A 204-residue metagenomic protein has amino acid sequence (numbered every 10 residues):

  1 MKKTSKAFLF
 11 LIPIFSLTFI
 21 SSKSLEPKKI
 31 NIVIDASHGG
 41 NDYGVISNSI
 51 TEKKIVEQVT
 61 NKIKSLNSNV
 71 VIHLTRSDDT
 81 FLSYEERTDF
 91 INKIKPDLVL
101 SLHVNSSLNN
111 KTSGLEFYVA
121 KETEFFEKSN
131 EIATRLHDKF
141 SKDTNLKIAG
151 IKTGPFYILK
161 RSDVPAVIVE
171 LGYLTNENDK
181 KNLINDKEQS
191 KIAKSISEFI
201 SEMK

Functional and structural regions predicted by a protein language model:
M1-I30, K93: N-terminal secretory targeting signals
S24-T134, K142: Catalytic-core regions of hydrolytic enzymes
V33-D35, S101, N105-N109, G150-K204: Active-site-adjacent mobile loop/cap segments within catalytic or ligand-binding domains
T60-K64, H137, A193, S197: A generic structural signal for short, well-ordered alpha-helical segments in conserved domains
L66, K139, F199, M203: Short alpha-helical functional segments enriched in proximate histidine and acidic residues
D138-A149: Proline/glycine-rich low-complexity loops and linkers
